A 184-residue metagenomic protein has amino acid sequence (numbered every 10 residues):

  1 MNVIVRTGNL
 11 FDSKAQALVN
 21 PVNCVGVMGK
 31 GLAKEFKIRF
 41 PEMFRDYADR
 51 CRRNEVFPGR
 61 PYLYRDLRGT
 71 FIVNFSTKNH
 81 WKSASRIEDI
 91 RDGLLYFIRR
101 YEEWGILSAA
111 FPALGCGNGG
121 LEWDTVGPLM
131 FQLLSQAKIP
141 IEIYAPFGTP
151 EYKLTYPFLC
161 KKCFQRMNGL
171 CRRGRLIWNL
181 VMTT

Functional and structural regions predicted by a protein language model:
M1-T184: Macrodomain-like recognition of ADP-ribose-binding/processing modules
